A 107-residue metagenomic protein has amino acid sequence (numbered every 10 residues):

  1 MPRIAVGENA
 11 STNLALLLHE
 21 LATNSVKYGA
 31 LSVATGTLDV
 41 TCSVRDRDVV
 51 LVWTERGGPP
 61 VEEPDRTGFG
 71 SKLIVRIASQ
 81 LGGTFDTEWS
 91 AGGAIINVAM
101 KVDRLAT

Functional and structural regions predicted by a protein language model:
M1-A22, V26-T37, D65: Conserved short strand/loop->alpha-helix "switch" segment adjacent to the catalytic nucleotide/phosphoryl-transfer site
L21, I74, F85, I96: Hydrophobic, well-ordered secondary-structure elements that form the walls of internal hydrophobic environments
G36-L38, V49, F85: Conserved beta-strand core positions
C42-R76: Glycine-rich/acidic phosphate-handling loop/turn and adjacent ATP-lid/helix of nucleotide-binding kinase/ATPase domains
D48, P59, S90-N97: Glycine-rich nucleotide-binding loop
V52-T54, G93-R104: Short C-terminal beta-strand
G82-S90: Glycine-rich ATP-binding loops of the HATPase_c
